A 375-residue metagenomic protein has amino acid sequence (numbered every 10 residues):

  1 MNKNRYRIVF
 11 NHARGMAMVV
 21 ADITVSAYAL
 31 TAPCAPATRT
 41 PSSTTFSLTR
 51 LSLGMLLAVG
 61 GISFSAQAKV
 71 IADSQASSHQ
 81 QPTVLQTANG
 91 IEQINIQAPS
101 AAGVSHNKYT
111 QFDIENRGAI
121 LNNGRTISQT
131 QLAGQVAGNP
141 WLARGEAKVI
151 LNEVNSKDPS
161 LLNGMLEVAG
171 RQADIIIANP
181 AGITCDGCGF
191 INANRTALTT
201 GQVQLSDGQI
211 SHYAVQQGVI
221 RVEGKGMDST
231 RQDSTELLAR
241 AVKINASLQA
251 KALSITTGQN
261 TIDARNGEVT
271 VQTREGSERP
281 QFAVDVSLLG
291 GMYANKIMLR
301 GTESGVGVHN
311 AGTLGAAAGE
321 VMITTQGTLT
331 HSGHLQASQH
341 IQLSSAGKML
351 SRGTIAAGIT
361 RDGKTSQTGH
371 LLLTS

Functional and structural regions predicted by a protein language model:
N2, F10-R50, F64-A317, T324-T325 (+1 more regions): Solvent-exposed adhesion/ligand-recognition segments of exported proteins
Y6: Change "...and in nucleic-acid phosphodiester-cleaving endonucleases..." to "...and in nucleic-acid processing enzymes
R50-G61: Bacterial N-terminal signal peptides
V59-S63, G305, M349: N-terminal processing/targeting junctions
M227-T230, G291, G301, A316-T325 (+2 more regions): Surface-exposed loop/turn motifs in large extracellular/passenger domains
A311-G312, V321, H331-G333, H370: Compact recognition or signaling/catalytic modules
L329-H331, S351: Extracellular beta-solenoid/beta-roll
